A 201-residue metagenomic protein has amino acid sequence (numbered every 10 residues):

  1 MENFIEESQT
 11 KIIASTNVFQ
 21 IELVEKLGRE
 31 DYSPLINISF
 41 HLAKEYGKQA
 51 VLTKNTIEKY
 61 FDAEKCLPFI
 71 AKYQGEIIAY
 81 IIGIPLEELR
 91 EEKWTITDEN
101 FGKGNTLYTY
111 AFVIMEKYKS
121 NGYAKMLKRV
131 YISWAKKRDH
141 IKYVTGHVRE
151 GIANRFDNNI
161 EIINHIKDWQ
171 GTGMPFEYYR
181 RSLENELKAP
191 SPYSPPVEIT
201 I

Functional and structural regions predicted by a protein language model:
F4-T56, A63, P68-I78: Short amphipathic alpha-helix that is part of the acyltransferase structural core
V18-I21, E87, Y110, Y131: Membrane-topology and secretion signals of cell-surface/extracellular proteins
T56-I57, W94-N100, N164-K167: Short, P/G- and charge-enriched loop/turn segments at secondary-structure junctions
I77, I81-A111: Conserved acyl-donor/pantetheine-binding loop and adjacent beta-alpha core of acyl/acetyltransferases and related
A111-I114, S120-W134: Conserved acetyl-CoA-binding loop-helix of GNAT-fold acetyltransferases
A135-E150: Conserved GNAT acetyl-CoA-binding A-motif
T145-V148, N159-Y178: Conserved catalytic-core motifs of GNAT/GCN5-like acyltransferases
A153-N159: Conserved active-site tyrosine of GNAT-family acetyltransferases
